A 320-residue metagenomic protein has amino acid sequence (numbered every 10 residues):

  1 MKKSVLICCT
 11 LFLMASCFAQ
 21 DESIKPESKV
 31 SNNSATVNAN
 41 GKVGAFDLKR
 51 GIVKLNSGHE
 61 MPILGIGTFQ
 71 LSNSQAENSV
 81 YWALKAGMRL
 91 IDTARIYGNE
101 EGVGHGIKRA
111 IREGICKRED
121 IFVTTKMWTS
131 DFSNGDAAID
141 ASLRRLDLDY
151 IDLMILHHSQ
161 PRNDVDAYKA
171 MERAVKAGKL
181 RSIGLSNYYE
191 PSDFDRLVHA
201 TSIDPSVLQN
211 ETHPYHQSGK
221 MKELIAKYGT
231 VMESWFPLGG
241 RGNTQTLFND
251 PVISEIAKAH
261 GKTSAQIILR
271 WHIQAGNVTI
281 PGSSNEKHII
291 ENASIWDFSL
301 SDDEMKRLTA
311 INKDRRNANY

Functional and structural regions predicted by a protein language model:
S4-L13: Sec-dependent N-terminal signal peptides
E22-I121, L238-G239: N-terminal binding-site loop/beta-alpha segment at the start of enzyme catalytic domains that lines or forms
V43-A45, S159-Y320: Beta/alpha (TIM)-barrel catalytic core signal, keyed to glycine-rich beta->alpha loops juxtaposed to Asp/Glu that bind
L71-L84, D131-D147, D164, P191-D195 (+1 more regions): Short, acidic/polar
E101-R112, I139-L143, M171-E172, F194-V198: Short, well-ordered amphipathic alpha-helices
K117-D131, D152-S159, T212: A short, structured active-site edge motif that brings together acidic residues
G135-H157, R173-A177: CE4/NodB-like, metal-dependent polysaccharide N-deacetylase domain that modifies extracellular/periplasmic N-acetylated
